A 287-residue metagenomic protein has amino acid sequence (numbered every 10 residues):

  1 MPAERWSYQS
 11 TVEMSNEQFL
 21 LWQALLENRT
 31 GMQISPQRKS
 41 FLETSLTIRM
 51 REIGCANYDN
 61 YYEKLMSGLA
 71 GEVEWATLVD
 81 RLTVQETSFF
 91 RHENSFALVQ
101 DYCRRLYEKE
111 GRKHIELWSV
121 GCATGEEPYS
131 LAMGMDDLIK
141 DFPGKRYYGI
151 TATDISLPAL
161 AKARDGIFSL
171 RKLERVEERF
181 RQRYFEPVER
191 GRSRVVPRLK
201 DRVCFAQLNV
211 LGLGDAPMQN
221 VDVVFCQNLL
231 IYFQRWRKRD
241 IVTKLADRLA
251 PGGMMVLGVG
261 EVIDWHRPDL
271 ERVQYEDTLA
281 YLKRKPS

Functional and structural regions predicted by a protein language model:
P2-W118: Conserved AdoMet
K113-G125, T151: Conserved class I S-adenosyl-L-methionine
V120, D141-F225, L229-R237, V262-D264 (+1 more regions): Extended basic-aromatic, gly/pro-enriched interface segments that bind polyanionic ligands
T124-F142: Conserved SAM-binding loop of SAM-dependent methyltransferases across substrates and taxa, primarily the Class I
R239-P251: A short glycine-rich, Lys/Arg-flanked "PGG" loop and its adjoining helix->strand segment in the class I
P251-V259: Conserved beta-strand signature within the Rossmann-like core of class I S-adenosyl-L-methionine
D264-S287: Core SAM-dependent methyltransferase catalytic element
